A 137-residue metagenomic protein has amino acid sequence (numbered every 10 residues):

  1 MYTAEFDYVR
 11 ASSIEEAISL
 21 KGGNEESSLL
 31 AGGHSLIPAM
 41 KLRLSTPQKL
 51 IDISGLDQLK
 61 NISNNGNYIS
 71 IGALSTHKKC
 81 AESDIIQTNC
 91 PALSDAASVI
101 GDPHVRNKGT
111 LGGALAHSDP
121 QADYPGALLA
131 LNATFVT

Functional and structural regions predicted by a protein language model:
M1-T137: C-terminal structural segment of proteins
